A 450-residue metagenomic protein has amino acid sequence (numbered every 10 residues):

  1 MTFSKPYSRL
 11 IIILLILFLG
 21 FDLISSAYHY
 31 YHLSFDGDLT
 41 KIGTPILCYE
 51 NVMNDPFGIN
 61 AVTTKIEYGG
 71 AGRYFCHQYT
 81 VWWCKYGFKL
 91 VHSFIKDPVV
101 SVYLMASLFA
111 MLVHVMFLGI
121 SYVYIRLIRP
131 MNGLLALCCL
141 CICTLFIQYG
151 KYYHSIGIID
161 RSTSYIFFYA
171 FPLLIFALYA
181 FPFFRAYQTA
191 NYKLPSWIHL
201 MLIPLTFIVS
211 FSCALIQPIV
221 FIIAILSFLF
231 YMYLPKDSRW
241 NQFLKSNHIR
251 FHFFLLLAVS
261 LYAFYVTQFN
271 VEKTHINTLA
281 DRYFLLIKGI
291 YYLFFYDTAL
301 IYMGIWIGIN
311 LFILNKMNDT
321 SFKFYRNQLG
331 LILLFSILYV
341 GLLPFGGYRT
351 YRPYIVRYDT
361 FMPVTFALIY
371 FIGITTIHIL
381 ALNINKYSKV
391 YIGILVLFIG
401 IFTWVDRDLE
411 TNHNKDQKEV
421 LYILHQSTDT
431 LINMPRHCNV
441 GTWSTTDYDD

Functional and structural regions predicted by a protein language model:
M1, L15-I16, L194-L200, R250 (+4 more regions): Signature aromatic-anchored transmembrane alpha helix within multi-pass, membrane-resident enzymes that catalyze glycan
T2-Q78, H92-G119, R126-A136, S388-D450: Intrinsically disordered, polar/acidic, low-complexity terminal segments
F3-K5, S121-L135, Y187-P195, L234-H248 (+2 more regions): Membrane-interface helix-boundary motifs at transmembrane edges
A27-V91, I95-L104, L108, S212-M317 (+3 more regions): Transmembrane catalytic cores of multi-pass membrane glycosyltransferases and polysaccharide-assembly enzymes
G119, V123, L178-R185, A224-Y231 (+3 more regions): Transmembrane alpha-helices and membrane-interface helical segments of multi-pass integral membrane enzymes
N132-F184, F345-I372: Membrane-interface micro-motifs in multi-pass membrane enzymes
I166-F168, L174, L205-I222: Transmembrane helix irregularities
F176-I198: Membrane-interface transmembrane helices that cradle and orient dolichyl/undecaprenyl
